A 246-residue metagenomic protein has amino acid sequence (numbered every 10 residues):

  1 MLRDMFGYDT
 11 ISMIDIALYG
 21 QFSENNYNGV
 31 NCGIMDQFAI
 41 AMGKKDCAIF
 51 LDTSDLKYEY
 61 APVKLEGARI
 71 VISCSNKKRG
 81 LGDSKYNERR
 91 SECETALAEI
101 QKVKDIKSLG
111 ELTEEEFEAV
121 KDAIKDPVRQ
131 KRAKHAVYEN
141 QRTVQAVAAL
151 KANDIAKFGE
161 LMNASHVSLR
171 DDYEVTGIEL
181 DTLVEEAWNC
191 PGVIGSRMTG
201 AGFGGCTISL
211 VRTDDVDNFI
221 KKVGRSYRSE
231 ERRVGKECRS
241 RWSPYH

Functional and structural regions predicted by a protein language model:
M1-I72: Fold-level recognition of mixed alpha/beta catalytic cores in primary-metabolism enzymes, strongest
M1-M5, G204-V211: Short, small-residue alpha-helix embedded
C32-I40, R197-C206: Conserved phosphate/anionic-ligand binding catalytic regions in large, soluble enzymes, centered on
M42, C47-G195, L210-R233: C-terminal nucleotide
C47, G205, S240: Glycine-centered loop/turn positions within well-structured domains that cap or flank conserved ligand/cofactor-binding
G235-H246: Positively charged, low-complexity/disordered segments
